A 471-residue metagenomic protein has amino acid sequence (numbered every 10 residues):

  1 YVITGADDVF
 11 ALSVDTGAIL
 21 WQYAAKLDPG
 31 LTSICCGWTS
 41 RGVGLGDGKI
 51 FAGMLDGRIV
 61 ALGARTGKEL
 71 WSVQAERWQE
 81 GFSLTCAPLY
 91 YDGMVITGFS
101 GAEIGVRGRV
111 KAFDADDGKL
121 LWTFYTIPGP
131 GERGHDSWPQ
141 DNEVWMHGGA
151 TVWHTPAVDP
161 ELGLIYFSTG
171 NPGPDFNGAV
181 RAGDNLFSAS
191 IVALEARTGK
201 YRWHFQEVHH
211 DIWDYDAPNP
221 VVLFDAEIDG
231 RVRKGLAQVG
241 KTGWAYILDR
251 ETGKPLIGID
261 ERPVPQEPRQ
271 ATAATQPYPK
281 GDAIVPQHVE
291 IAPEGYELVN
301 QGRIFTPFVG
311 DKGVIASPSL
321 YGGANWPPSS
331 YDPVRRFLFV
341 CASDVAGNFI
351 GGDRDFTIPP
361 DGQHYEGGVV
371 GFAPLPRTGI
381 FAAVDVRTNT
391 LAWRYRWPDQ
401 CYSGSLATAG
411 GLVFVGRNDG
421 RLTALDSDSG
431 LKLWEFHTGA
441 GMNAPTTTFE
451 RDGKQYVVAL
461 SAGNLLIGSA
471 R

Functional and structural regions predicted by a protein language model:
V2, A52, I96-T97, F167 (+4 more regions): Residue position within the beta-strands of beta-propeller blades
A6, D56, V106-R109, F187-S188 (+3 more regions): A detector of repeated loop/turn-to-beta-strand junctions in beta-rich toroidal repeat architectures
V9-F10, I59, V110, I191 (+4 more regions): Structural signal for beta-propeller blades
I19-G44, E69-A87, I104, Y125-A157 (+9 more regions): Extracytoplasmic beta-rich repeat domains
D47-G48, D92-M94, E161-G163, R233-K234 (+3 more regions): Short coil/turn segments that connect the beta-strands within blades of beta-propeller domains
L62, T66, G108-L120, R181-G199 (+2 more regions): Beta-propeller blade signature
D225, A342-D344, A373-L431: Loop/turn-rich, solvent-exposed surfaces of beta-rich toroidal or solenoidal domains
A444-R471: Blade-level signature of beta-propeller repeat domains, shared across WD40, Kelch, NHL, RCC1 and BNR/Asp-box propellers
